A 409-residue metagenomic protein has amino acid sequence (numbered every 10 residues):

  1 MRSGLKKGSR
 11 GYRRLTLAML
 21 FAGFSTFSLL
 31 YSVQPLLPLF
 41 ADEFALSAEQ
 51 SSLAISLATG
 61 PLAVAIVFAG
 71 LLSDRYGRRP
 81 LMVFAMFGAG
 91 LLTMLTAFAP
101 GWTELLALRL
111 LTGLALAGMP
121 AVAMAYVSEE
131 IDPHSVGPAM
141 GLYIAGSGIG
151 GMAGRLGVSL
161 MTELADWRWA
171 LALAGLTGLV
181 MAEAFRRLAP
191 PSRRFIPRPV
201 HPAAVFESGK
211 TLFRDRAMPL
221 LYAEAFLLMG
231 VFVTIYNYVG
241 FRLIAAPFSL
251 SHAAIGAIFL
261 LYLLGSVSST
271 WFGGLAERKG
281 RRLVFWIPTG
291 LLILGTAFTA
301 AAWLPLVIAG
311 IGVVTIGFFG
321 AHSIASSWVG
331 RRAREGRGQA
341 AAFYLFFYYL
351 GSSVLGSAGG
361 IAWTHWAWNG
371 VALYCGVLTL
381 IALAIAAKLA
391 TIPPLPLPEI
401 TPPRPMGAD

Functional and structural regions predicted by a protein language model:
R2-S9, A189-Y222: Juxtamembrane intracellular "pre-TM" segments in multi-pass secondary transporters
V64-T103: Conserved MFS/SLC helix-loop-helix module at the cytosolic interface between two early adjacent transmembrane helices
I66-G77, V267-G280, W363: Helix-to-loop junctions at the C-terminal end of transmembrane segments in multipass secondary transporters
L81-M94, L283-A297, G376: Structural signature of the two symmetry-related core transmembrane helices
G88, L92-L95, T103-L111, P305-V313: Paired small-residue
E104, P133, L142-A189: Helix-loop-helix hairpin linking two adjacent transmembrane segments in secondary transporters
L108-G146: Cytoplasmic helix-loop-helix junction between adjacent transmembrane helices in 12-TM secondary transporters
R282-A325: C-terminal transmembrane helical hairpin of 12-TM major facilitator-type secondary transporters
